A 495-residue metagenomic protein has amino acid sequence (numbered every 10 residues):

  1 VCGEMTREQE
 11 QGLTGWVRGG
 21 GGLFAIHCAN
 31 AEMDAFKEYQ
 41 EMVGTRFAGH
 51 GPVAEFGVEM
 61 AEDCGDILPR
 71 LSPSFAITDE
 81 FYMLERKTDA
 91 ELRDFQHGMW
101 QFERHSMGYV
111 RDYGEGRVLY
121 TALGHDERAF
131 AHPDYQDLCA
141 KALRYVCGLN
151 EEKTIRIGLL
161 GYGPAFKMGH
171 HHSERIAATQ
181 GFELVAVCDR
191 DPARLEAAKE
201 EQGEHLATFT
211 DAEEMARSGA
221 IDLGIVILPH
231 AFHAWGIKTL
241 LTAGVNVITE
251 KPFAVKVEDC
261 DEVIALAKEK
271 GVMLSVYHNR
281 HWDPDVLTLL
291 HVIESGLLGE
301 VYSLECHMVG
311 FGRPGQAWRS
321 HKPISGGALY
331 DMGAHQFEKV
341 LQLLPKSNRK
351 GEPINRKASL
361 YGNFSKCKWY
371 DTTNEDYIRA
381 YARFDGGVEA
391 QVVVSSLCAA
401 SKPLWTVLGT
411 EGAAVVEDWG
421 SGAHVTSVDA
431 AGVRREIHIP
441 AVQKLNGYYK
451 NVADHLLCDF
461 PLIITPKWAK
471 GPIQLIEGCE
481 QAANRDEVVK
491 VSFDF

Functional and structural regions predicted by a protein language model:
V1-M33, E115, N246: Short alpha-beta junction capping motif
C2-E10, E204-L266: Beta-loop-alpha module in the N-terminal Rossmann-like domain of NAD(P)-dependent dehydrogenases, especially those
R18-G22, G116, H205-L206, A243-V245 (+2 more regions): A short helix->loop->beta-strand "cap" motif at the edges of active sites that frequently abuts
D34-D89, L119, G124-R128, P133 (+3 more regions): Predominantly a Rossmann-like dinucleotide-binding segment in NAD(P)-dependent oxidoreductases
E85-E151: A glycine-centered loop/beta-turn motif at secondary-structure junctions
S106-V110, L119-Y120, E338-S421, G447-L462 (+2 more regions): Contiguous beta-strand/loop segments that form the cofactor/metal-binding neighborhood of enzyme cores
G148-T154, L159, L223-V226, V272 (+2 more regions): C-terminal helix-rich "cap/oligomerization" subdomain common to oxidoreductases
E151-G203: N-terminal Rossmann-like dinucleotide-binding module
